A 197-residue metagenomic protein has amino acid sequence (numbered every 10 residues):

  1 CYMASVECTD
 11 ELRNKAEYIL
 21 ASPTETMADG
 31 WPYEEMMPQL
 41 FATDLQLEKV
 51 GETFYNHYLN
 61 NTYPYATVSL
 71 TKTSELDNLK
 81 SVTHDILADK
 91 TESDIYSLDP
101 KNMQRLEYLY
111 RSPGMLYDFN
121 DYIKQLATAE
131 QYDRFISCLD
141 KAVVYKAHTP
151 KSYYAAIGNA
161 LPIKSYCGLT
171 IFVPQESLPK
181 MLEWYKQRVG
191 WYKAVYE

Functional and structural regions predicted by a protein language model:
C1-E197: Terminal, contiguous helix-loop blocks that mediate binding/assembly
